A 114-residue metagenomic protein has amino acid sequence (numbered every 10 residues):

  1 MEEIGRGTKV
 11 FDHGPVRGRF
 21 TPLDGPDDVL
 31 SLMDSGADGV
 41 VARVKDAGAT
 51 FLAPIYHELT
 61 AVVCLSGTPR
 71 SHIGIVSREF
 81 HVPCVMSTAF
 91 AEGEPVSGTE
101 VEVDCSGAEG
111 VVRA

Functional and structural regions predicted by a protein language model:
R6-V29, M33-G39, V44-A61, T68-A114: Acidic, glycine-rich flexible loop/linker segments
